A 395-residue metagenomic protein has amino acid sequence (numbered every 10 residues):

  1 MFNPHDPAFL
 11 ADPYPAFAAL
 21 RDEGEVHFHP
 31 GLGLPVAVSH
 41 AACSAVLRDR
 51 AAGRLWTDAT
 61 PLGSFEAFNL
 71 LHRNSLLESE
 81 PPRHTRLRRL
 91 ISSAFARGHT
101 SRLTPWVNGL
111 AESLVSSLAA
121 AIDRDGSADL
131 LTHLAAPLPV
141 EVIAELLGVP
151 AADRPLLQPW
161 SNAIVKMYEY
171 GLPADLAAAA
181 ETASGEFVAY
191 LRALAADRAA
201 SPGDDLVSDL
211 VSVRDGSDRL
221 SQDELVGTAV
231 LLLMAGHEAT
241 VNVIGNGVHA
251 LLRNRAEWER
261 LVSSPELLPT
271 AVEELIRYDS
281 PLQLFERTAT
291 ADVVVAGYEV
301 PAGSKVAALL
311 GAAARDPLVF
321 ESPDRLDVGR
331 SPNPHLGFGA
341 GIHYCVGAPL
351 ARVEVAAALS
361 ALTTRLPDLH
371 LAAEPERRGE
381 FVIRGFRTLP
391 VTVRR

Functional and structural regions predicted by a protein language model:
M1-R395: Cytochrome P450
